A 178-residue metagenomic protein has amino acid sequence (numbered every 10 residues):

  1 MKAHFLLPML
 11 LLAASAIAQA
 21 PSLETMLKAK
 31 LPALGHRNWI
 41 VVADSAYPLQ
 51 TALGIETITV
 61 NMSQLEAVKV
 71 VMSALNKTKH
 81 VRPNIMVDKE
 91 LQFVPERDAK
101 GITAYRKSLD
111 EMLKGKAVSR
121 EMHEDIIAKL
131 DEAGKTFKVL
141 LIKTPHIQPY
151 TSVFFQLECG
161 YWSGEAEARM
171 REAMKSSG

Functional and structural regions predicted by a protein language model:
M1-F5: Positively charged n-region of N-terminal signal peptides that target proteins for export
A13-S15: N-terminal signal peptide c-region/cleavage motif recognized by signal peptidases
Q19-L65: Long, hydrophobic N-terminal alpha-helical segment
A33-G35, T78-H80, A133-T136: Flexible, charged surface loops at secondary-structure boundaries
N38-V41, E56-T57, R82-M86, A117-V118 (+2 more regions): Structural motif
P48-L49, G54-P83, T103-R120: Feature captures the catalytic cores and cofactor-binding loops of soluble hydro-lyases/lyases that act on carboxylate
I85-F93, D98: Long, position-biased, composition-driven segments near the start of the mature protein
D98-G178: Glycine-rich, aromatic-bearing surface loops/beta-hairpins
